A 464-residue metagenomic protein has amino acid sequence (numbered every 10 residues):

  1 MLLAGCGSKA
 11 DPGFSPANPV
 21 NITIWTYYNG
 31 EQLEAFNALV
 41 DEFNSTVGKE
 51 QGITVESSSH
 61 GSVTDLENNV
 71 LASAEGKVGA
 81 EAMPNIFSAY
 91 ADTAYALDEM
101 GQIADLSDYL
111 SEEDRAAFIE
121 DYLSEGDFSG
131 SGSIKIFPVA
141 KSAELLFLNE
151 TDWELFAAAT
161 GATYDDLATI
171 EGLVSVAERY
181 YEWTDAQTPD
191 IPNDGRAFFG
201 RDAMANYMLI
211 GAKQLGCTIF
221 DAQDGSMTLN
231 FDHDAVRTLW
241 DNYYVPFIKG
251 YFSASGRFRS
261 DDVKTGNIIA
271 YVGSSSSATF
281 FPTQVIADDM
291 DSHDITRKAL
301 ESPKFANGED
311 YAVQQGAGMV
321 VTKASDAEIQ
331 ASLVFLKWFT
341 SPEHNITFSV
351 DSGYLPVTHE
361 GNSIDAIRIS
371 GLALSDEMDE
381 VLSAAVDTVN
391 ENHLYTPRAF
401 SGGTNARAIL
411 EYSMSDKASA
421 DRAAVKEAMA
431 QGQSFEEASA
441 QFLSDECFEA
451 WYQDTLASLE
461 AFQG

Functional and structural regions predicted by a protein language model:
G30-T54, Y95: Short, polar/charged alpha-helical segment
G48-D121, L155-F156, I269-A270, D288-D291: Extracytoplasmic "Venus flytrap"/periplasmic binding protein-like
E75, K249, A287-G361: Extracytoplasmic/periplasmic substrate-recognition and gating elements
S88-L145, P189-I191, S292-P303: Hinge/lid segment of periplasmic solute-binding proteins
S107-F118, A162-D166, I191-P192, A197-F199 (+3 more regions): Short, solvent-exposed loop/beta-turn-alpha elements that line the ligand-binding surface or hinge of extracytoplasmic
S129-E144, E171-T228: Extracytoplasmic/periplasmic solute-binding protein
V174-Y181, A222-G256, K298, S302: Glycine-centered hinge/linker elements that transmit conformational signals in sensory and ligand-binding systems
S383-G464: Conserved C-terminal helix/tail region of periplasmic/extracytoplasmic solute-binding proteins
